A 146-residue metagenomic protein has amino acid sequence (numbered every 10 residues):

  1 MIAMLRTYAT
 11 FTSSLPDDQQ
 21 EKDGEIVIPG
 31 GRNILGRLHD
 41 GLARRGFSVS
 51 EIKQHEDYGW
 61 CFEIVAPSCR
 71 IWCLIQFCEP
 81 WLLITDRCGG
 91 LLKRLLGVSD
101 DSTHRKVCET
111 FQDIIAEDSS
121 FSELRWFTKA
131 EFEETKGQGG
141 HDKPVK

Functional and structural regions predicted by a protein language model:
M1-A43, F47: N-terminal low-complexity, intrinsically disordered segments
I28, D40-A43, E51-K53, C61-I64 (+1 more regions): A short linear-motif detector with a strong N-terminal bias
R32-G36, S48-Q76: Amphipathic, interaction-prone secondary-structure segments
G41, R45, V49, L92-K93 (+1 more regions): Solvent-exposed amphipathic alpha-helical surface segments
C61-I115: Amphipathic protein-protein interaction modules
D100-K146: Intrinsically disordered, low-complexity regulatory regions enriched in serine/threonine/proline and acidic residues
